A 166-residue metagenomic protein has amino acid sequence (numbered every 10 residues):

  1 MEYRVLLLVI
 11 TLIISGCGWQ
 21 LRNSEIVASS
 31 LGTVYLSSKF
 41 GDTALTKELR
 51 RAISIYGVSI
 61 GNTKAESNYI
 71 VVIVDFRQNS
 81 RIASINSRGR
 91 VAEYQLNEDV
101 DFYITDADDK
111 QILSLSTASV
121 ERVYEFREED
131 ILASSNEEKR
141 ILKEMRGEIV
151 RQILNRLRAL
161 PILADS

Functional and structural regions predicted by a protein language model:
E2-I10: Sec-dependent signal peptide recognition, specifically the positively charged N-region followed immediately by
I13-G16: C-terminal motif of bacterial Sec signal peptides marking the signal peptidase cleavage site
G18-L21: Bacterial signal peptide processing site
S24-S29: Short, low-complexity, disordered segments immediately C-terminal to signal peptides in bacterial exported proteins
S30-R77: N-terminal segment of the mature soluble domain
I53, G57, I104, D108 (+2 more regions): Sec/Tat-exported extracytoplasmic proteins
V72-T117, E121-K139: Surface-exposed short loop/turn segments
E129-S166: C-terminal/domain-edge helix-coil "capping" segments
